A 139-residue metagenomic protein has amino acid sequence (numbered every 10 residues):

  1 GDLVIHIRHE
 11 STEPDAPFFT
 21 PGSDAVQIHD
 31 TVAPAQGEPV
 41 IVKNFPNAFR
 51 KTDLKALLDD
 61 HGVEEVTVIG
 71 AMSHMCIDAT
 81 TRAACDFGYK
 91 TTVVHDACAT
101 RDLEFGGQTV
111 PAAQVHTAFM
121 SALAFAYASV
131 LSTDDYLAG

Functional and structural regions predicted by a protein language model:
G1-P14: PIN/NYN-family metal-dependent endoribonuclease catalytic core
L3, P17-G139: Active-site-adjacent betaalpha module
